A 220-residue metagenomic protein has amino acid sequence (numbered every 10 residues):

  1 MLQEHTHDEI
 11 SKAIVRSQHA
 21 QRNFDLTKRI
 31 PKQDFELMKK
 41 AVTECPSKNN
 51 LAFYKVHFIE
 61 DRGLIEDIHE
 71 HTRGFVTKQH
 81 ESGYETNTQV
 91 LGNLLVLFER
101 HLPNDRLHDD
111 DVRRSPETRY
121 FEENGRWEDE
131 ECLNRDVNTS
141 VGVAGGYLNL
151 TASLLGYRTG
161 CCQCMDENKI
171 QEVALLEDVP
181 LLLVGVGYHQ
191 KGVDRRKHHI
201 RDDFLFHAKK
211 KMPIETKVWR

Functional and structural regions predicted by a protein language model:
M1-H108, E215-R220: N-terminal amphipathic, basic helical "cap/leader" segment at the start of enzyme domains
V42-T43, V96, E117-V173: Small-aliphatic-rich amphipathic alpha-helix that forms the alpha element of a beta-alpha
S47-N50, T151, G192: Short glycine/serine/proline-enriched coil/turn segments at secondary-structure junctions
V76-H80, L107-E128: Acidic/polar short surface loop at catalytic or gating sites that assists cofactor/ion binding and chemistry
E85-Q89, L95-V96, L175-R196: A glycine-rich helix N-cap at a beta->alpha junction
L102, M165-K169, Y188-Q190: Acidic, glycine-rich active-site loops and adjacent beta-strand->loop/helix elements that engage anionic groups
L107-D111, C164, R195-R196: A short secondary-structure junction signal
K197-R220: Phosphate/diphosphate-binding glycine-rich loops and adjacent basic-rich segments that engage nucleotide
